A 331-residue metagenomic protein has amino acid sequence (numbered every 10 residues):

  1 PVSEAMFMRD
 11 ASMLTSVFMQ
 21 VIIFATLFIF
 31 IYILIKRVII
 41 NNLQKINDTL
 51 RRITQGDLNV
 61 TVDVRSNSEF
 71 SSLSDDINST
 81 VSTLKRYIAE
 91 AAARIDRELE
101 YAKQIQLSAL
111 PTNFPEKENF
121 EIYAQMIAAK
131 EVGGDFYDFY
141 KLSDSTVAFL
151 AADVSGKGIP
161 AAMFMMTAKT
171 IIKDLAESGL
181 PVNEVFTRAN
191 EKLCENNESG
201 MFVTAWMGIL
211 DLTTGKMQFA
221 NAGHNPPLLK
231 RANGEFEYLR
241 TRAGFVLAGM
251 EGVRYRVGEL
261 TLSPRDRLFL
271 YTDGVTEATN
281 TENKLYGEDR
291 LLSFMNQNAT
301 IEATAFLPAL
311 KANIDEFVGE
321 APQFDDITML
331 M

Functional and structural regions predicted by a protein language model:
V2, F70, I77, S82-I95 (+1 more regions): Interdomain signal-transducing alpha-helical coiled-coil linkers
V2-I46: Cytoplasm-proximal transmembrane signaling helix
V2-S3, V154-S155, G274-V275: PAS/PAC or PAS-like capping segment
V38-T61, S74-V81: Membrane-proximal alpha-helical signal-transduction linkers
I39, S66-L73, I95, E118 (+3 more regions): The cytosolic transmitter module of two-component sensor histidine kinases
Q55, N59-F70, I127-A128, Y140-K141: HAMP-domain connector/hinge
R86-F269, A321-L330: … and, occasionally, acidic/histidine-rich disordered N-termini of signaling adaptors
I159-S178, L262, D266-A321: Active-site-proximal, acidic helix/loop segment immediately C-terminal to a metal-coordinating Asp/Glu
